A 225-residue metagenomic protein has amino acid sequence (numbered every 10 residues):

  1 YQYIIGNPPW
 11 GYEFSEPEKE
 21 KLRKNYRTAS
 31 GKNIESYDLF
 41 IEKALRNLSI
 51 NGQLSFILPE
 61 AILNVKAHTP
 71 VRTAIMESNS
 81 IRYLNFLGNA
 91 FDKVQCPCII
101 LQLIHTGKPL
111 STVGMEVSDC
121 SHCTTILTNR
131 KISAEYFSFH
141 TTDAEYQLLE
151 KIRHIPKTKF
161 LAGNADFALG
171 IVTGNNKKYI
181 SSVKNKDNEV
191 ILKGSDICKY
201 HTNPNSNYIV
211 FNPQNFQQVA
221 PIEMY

Functional and structural regions predicted by a protein language model:
Y1-S181: Signature of N6-adenine DNA methyltransferases within the class I
D143-Y225: Polyanion-binding catalytic cores of nucleic-acid enzymes and NTP/SAM-utilizing transferases
